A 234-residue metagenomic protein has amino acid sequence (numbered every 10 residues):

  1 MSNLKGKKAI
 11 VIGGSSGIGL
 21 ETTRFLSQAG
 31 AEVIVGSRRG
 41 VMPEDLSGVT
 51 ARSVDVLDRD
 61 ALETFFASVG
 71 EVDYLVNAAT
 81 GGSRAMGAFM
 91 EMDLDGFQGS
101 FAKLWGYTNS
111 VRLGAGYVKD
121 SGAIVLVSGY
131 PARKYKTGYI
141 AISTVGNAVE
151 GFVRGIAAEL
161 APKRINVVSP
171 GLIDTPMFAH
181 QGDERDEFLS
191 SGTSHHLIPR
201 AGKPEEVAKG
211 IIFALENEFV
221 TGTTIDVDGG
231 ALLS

Functional and structural regions predicted by a protein language model:
K8, S15-S16: Conserved glycine-rich cofactor-binding loop
S15, T23-R24: N-terminal Rossmann NAD(P)H-binding glycine-rich loop of SDR-like oxidoreductase domains
L46-D60: Rossmann-fold cofactor-recognition segment
V76-M86, G229-G230: Conserved NAD(P)H cofactor-binding loop of Rossmann-fold oxidoreductase domains
A88-S110, Y117, A123-A161, L172-I173 (+1 more regions): Catalytic loop of short-chain dehydrogenase/reductase
E150, E159-T175, V220-V227: Conserved Rossmann-fold SDR core element
I173-H195: A glycine/serine/threonine-rich, flexible loop-to-helix segment that serves as the NAD(P) cofactor-binding "lid"
K203-V227, L232: C-terminal substrate-recognition "lid" of short-chain dehydrogenase/reductases
